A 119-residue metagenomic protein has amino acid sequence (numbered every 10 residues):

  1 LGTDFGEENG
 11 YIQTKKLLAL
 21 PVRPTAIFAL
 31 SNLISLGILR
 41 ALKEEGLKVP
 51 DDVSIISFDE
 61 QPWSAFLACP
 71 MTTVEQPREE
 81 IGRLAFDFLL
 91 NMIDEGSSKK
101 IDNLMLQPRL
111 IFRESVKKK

Functional and structural regions predicted by a protein language model:
L1-E8: Short beta-strand elements in bilobed, periplasmic/extracellular small-molecule ligand-binding domains
Q13-K119: Flexible loop/turn connectors
